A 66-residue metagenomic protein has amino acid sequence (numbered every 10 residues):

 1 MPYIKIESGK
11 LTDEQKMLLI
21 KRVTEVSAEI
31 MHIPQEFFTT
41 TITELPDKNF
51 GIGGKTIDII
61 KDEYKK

Functional and structural regions predicted by a protein language model:
P2-K66: A domain-level signal for the structural core that forms small-molecule/cofactor-binding pockets and catalytic centers
